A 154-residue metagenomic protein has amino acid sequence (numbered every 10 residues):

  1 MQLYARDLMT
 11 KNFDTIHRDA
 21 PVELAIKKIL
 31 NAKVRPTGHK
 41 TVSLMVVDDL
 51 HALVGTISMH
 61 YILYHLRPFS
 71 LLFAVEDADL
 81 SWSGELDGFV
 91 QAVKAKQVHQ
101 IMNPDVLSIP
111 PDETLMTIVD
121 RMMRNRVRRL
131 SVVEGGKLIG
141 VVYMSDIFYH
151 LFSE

Functional and structural regions predicted by a protein language model:
M1-E154: Tandem CBS (Cystathionine beta-synthase) repeat/Bateman regulatory domains
